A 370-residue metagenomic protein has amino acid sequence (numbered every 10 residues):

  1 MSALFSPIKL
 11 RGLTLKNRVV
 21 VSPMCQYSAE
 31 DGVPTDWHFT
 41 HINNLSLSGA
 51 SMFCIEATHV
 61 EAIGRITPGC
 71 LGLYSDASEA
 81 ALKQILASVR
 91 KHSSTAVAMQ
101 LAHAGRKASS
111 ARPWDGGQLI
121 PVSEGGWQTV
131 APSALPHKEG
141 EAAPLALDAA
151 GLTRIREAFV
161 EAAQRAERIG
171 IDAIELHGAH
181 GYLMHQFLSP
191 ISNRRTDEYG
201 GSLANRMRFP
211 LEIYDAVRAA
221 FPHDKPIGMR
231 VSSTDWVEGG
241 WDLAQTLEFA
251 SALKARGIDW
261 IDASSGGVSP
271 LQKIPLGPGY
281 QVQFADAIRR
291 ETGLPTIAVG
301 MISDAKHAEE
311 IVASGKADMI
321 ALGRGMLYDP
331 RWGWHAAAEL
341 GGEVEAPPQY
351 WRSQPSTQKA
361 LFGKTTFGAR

Functional and structural regions predicted by a protein language model:
M1-R370: Flavin-dependent oxidoreductase catalytic cores
